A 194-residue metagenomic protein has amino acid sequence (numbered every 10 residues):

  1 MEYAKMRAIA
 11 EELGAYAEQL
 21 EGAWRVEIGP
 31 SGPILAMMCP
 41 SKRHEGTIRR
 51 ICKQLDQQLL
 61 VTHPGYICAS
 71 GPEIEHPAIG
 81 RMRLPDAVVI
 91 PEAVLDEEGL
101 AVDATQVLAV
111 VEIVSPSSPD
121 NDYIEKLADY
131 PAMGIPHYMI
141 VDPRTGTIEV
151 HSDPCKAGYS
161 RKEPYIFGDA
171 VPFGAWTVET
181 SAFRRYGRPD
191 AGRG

Functional and structural regions predicted by a protein language model:
M1-M133, H137-W176, T180-G194: Gly/Pro/Ser/Thr-rich low-complexity, intrinsically disordered segments predominantly at protein N-termini
